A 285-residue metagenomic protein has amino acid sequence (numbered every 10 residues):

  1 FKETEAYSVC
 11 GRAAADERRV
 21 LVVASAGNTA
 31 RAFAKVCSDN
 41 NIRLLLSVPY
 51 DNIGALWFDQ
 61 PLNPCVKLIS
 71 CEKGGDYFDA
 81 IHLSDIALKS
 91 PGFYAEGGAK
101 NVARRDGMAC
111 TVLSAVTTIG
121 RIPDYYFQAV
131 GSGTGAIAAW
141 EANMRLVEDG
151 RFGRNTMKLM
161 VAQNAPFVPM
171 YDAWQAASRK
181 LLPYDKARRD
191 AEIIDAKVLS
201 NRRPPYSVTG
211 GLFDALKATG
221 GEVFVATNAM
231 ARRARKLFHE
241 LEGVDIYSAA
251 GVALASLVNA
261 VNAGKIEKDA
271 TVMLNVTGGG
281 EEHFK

Functional and structural regions predicted by a protein language model:
F1-E17: Positively charged, low-complexity intrinsically disordered leader regions
E3-Y7, V22-S38, G54-L56, R105 (+4 more regions): Short glycine/serine/threonine-rich phosphate/pyrophosphate-binding segments that cradle anionic phosphate groups
E17-A34, N41-V48, D124-S132, L159 (+1 more regions): A short, small-residue-rich loop immediately preceding and capping a beta-strand
R43-I122, R189-F213: Small/polar-residue-rich loop-to-helix segments that shape phosphate-bearing ligand pockets
G74-G92, R145-D245: Active-site/ligand-binding loops adjacent to catalytic centers
K100, V130-T134, V161-V168, L199 (+4 more regions): Glycine-rich beta-alpha junction loops
V102-D106, V112-M144, E148-D149: Glycine-rich ThDP/TPP pyrophosphate-binding loop and its adjacent helix/strand module within ThDP-dependent enzymes
A177-A196, A215, F238, V252-K285: Phosphate-binding loop/pocket of nucleotide- and phosphate-handling active sites
